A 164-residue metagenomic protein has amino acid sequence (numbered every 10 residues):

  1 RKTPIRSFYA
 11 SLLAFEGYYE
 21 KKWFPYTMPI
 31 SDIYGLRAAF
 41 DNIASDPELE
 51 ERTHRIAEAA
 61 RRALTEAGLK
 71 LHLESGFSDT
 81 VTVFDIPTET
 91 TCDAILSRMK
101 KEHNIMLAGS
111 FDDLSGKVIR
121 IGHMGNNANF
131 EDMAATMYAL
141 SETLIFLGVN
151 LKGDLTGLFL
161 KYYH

Functional and structural regions predicted by a protein language model:
R1-R62: Active-site C-terminal subdomain of aminotransferase-like
F40-S45, T88, G125-N129: A generic structural motif
G68-H72, I105-S110: A short linear hydrophobic-aromatic micro-motif
K70-E102: Conserved PLP-binding catalytic core of the aspartate aminotransferase-like
E74-G76, D112-S115: A short beta-turn/loop motif at secondary-structure boundaries
K100-L107, S141-L144: A common structural junction motif
D113, K117-H164: PLP-dependent enzyme catalytic core of the Aspartate aminotransferase-like
